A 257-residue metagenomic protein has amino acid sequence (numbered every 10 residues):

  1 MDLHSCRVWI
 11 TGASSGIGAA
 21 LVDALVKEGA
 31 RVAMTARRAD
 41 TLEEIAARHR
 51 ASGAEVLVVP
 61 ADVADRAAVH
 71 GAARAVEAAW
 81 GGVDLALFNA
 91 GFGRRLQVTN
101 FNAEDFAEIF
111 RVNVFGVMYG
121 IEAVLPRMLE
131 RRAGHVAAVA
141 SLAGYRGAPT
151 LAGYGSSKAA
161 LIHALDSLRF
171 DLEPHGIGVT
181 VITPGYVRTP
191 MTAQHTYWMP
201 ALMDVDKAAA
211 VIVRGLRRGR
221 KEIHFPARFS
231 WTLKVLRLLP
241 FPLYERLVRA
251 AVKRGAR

Functional and structural regions predicted by a protein language model:
S14-S15: Conserved glycine-rich cofactor-binding loop
A30-I45: Conserved glycine-rich Rossmann-like NAD(P)H-binding loop of the short-chain dehydrogenase/reductase
P60-G71, A103: The beta1-alpha1 cofactor-binding region of Rossmann-like NAD(H)/NADP(H)-dependent oxidoreductases
Q97-V98, N102-A107: Substrate-binding pocket helix/loop in short-chain dehydrogenase/reductase
I121, S157: Active-site helix of classical SDR
S141: Residue(s) in the substrate-gating loop at a strand-loop-helix junction that position the organic substrate next
V181, Y197-T232: C-terminal helical subdomain
